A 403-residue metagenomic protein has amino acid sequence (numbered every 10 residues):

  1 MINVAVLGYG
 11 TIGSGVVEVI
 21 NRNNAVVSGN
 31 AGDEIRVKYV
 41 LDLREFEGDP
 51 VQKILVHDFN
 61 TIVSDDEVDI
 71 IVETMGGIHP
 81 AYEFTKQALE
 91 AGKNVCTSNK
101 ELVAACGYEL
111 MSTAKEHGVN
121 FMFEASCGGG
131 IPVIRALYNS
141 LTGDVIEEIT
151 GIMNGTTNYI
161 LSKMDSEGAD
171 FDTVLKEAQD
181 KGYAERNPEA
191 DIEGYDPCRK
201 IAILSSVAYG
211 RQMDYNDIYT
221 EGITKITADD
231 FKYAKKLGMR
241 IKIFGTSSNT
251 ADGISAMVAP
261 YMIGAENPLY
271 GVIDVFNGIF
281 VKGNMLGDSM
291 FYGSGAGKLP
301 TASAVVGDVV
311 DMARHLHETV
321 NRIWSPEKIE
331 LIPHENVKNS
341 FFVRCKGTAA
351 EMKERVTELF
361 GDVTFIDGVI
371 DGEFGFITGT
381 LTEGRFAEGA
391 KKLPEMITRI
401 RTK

Functional and structural regions predicted by a protein language model:
M1-A91: N-terminal glycine-/serine-/threonine-rich beta1-alpha1-beta2 phosphate-ribose binding loop of Rossmann-like
L7, T11, G15, I35 (+12 more regions): Conserved active-site and cofactor/substrate-binding residues in soluble primary-metabolism enzymes
V68, K115-D196, I203: Rossmann-like NAD(P)H-binding beta-loop-alpha module
A81-Q87, A91, K100-Y138: Rossmann-fold NAD(P)-binding glycine/threonine-rich loop
V95-C96: A short hydrophobic/small-residue beta-strand
I146-T150, N158-L161, D165, E177 (+3 more regions): Catalytic, metal-anchored helix/loop core of enzyme active sites in primary metabolism
L175-G271, F276-G278: Substrate-binding/catalytic subdomain of NAD(P)-dependent oxidoreductase enzymes
V309-K403: A conserved regulatory-domain signal marking ACT and ACT-like small-molecule sensing domains and adjacent regulatory
